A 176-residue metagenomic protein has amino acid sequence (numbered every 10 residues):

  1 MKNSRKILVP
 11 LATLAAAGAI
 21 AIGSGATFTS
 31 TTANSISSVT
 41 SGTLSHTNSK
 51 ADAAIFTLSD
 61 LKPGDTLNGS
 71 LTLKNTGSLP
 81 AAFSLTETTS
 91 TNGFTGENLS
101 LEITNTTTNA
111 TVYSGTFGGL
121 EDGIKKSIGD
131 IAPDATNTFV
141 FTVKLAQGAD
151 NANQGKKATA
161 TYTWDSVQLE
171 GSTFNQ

Functional and structural regions predicted by a protein language model:
K2-K62, V167-Q176: Short, polar/proline-rich extracytoplasmic segments that appear immediately after membrane translocation
V9-P10, G18-G23, T27-S30, N68-A110: Surface-exposed interaction patch
L11, I36, S49, A81-F83 (+4 more regions): Short acidic, gly/pro-rich beta-turn/loop elements at beta-sheet edges and active-site/ligand-binding grooves
T31-A33, D65-L67, G123: Residues that act as N-cap/strand-start positions at coil-to-secondary-structure junctions
N34, S41, G96-N98, G155-T161: Short edge beta-strand segments in beta-sheet-rich domains
T47-A53, F94-K125: Short beta-strand and strand-turn-strand segments in soluble, beta-rich domains
F56-S59, K125-I131: Beta-strand-rich interaction surfaces with strong enrichment in secreted/lumenal proteins
T66, S70-T86, A132-Q176: C-terminal, structured domain-capping segment
